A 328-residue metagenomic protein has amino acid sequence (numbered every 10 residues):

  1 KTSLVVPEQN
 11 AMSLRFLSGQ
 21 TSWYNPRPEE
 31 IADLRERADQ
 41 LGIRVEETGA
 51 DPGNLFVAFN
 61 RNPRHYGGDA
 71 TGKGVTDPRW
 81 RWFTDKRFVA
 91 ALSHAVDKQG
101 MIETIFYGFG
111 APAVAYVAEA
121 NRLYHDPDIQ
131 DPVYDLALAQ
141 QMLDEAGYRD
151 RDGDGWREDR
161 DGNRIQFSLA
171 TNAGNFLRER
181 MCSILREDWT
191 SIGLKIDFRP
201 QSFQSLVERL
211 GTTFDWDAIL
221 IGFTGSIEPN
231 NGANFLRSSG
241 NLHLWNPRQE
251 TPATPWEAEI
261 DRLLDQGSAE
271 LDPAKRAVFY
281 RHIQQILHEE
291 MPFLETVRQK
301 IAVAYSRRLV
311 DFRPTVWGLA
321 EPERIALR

Functional and structural regions predicted by a protein language model:
K1-Y107, A111, A120-P292, R313-R328: Extracytoplasmic/periplasmic ligand-capture domains
D161-G162, K300-A304: A glycine-rich phosphate-binding loop feature that marks nucleotide/adenosyl-phosphate handling sites
F293, A304-Y305: Short, active-site-adjacent segments that bind or coordinate small-molecule cofactors and metal centers
T296: Active-site-proximal polar cores
